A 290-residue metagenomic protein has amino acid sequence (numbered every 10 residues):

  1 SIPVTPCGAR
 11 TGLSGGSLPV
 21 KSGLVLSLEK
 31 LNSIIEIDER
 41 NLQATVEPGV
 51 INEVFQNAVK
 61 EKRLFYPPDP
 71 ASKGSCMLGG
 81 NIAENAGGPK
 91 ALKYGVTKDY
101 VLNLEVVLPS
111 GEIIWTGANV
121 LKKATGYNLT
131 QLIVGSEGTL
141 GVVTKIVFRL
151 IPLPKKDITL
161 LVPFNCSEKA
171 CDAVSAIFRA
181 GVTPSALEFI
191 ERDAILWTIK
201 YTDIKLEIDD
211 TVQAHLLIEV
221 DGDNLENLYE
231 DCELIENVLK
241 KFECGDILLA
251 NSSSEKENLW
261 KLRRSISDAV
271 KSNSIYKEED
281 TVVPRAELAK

Functional and structural regions predicted by a protein language model:
S1-K290: Noncatalytic alpha-helical scaffold of FAD-dependent oxidoreductases
